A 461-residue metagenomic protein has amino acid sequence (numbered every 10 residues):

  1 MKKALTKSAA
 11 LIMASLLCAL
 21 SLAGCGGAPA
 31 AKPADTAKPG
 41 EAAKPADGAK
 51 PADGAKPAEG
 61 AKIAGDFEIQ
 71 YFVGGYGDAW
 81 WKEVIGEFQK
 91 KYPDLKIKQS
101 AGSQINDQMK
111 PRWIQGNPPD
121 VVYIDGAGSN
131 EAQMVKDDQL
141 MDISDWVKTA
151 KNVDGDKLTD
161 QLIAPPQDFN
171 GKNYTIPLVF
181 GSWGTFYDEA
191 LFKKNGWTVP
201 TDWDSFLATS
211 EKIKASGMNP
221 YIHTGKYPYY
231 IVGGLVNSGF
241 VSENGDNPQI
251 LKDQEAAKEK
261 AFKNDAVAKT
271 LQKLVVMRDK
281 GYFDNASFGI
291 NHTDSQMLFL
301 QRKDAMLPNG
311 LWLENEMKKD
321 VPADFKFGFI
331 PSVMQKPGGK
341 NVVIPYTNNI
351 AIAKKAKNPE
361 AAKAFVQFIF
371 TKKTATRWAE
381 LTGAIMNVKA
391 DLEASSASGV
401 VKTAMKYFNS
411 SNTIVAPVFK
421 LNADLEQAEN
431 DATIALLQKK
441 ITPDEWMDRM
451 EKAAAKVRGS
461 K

Functional and structural regions predicted by a protein language model:
M1-E68, K90, D448, K452-K461: Short, low-complexity disordered leader/linker segments with a strong preference for bacterial N-terminal type II
A55-E59, G128-W183, L207, G234 (+2 more regions): Hinge/lid segment of periplasmic solute-binding proteins
G86-K96, Q115, G171, N195 (+4 more regions): Extracytoplasmic/periplasmic substrate-recognition and gating elements
E87-L158, A190-T201, L298, R302-M306 (+1 more regions): Extracytoplasmic "Venus flytrap"/periplasmic binding protein-like
P111, D120, N152-L191, N219-P220 (+2 more regions): A structural signal for short loop-to-beta-strand junctions that line the ligand-binding cleft of periplasmic/secreted
F169-L178, W183, L207-E259, D304: Extracytoplasmic/periplasmic solute-binding protein
K193, N409-K461: Conserved C-terminal helix/tail region of periplasmic/extracytoplasmic solute-binding proteins
S210-K212, E255-S287: Glycine-centered hinge/linker elements that transmit conformational signals in sensory and ligand-binding systems
